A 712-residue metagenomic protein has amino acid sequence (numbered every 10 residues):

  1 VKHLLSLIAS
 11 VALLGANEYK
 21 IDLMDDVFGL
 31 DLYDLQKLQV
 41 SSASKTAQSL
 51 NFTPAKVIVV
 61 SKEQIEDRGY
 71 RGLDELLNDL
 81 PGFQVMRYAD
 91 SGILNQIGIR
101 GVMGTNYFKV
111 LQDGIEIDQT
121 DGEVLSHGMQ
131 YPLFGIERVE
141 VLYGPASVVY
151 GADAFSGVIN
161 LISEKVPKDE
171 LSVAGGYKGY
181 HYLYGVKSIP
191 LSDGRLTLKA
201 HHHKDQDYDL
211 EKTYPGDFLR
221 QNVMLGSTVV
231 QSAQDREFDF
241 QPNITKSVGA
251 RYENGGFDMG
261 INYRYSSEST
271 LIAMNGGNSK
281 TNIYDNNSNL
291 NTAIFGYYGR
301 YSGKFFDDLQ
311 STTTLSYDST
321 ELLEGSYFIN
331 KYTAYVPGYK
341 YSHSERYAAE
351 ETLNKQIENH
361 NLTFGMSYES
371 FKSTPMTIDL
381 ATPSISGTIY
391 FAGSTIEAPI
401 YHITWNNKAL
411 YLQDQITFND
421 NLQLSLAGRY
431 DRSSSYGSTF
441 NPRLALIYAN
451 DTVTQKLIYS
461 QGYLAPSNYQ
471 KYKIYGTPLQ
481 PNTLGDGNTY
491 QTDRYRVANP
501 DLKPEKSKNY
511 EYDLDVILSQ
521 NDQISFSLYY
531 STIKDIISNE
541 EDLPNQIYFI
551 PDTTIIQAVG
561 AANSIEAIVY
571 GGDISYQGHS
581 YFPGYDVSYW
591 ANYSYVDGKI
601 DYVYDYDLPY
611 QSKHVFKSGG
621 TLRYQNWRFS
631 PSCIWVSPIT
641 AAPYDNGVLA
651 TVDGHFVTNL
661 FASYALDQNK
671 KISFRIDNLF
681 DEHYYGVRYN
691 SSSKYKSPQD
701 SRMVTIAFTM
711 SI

Functional and structural regions predicted by a protein language model:
N17-E66: Short, acidic, small-residue-rich periplasmic hinge/interaction motif at the N-terminus of Gram-negative outer-membrane
Q39-I58, D74, N78-I115, E137: Extracytoplasmic beta-strand/coil segments of soluble accessory domains associated with Gram-negative outer-membrane
I115-Y143, L161-I162: Short acidic/polar hinge/loop motifs at secondary-structure boundaries that mediate gating or recognition
K168, A174, V186-S288, D535 (+1 more regions): Periplasmic-side early beta-strands and strand-to-turn transitions of outer-membrane beta-barrels
S188-P190, K246-V248, E253, L290 (+4 more regions): Conserved C-terminal beta-signal and adjacent last beta-strands/turns of outer-membrane beta-barrel proteins
R251-S267, S288-Y436, A449, S525 (+2 more regions): Face-selective signature of the C-terminal outer-membrane beta-barrel domain
N286-G296, Y301-K304, A398-N406, T454 (+6 more regions): Outer-membrane beta-barrel signature, preferentially recognizing the C-terminal barrel domain of Gram-negative
T417-L424, N521-K534, P544, Y548-P643 (+1 more regions): Gram-negative outer-membrane beta-barrel transporters
